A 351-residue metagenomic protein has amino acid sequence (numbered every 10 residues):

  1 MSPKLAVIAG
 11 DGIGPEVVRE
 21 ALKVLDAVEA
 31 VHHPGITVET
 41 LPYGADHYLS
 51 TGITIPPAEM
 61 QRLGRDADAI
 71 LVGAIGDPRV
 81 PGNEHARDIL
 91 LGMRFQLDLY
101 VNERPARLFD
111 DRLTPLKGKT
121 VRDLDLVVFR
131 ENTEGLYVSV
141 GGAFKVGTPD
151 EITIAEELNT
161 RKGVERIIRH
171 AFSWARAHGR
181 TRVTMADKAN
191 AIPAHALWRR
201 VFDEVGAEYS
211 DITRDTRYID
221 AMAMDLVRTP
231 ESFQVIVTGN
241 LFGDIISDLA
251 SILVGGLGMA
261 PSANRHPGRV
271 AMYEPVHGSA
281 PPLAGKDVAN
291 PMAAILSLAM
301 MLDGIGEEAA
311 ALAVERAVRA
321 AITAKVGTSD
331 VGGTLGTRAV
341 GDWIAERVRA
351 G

Functional and structural regions predicted by a protein language model:
A6-K23, A27-V31, T148-D220, T229-S232: Glycine-rich phosphate/diphosphate-binding loop of Rossmann-like nucleotide-binding domains
D11-G14, D68, F129, A171 (+5 more regions): Buried hydrophobic positions in well-ordered alpha/beta secondary-structure cores of metabolic enzymes
A21, L25, A294-L302, I344: Buried hydrophobic packing segments
V31-A58, L226: N-terminal beta-loop-helix "entrance" segment that forms/cooperates in small-molecule cofactor or anionic ligand
H47-L49, D225-V326: Glycine-rich phosphate/nucleotide-binding loop
Y48-I154, L241: N-terminal glycine-rich phosphate/adenylate-binding segment common to multiple enzyme folds
D66, S139-M185, A189-A191, Y209 (+3 more regions): Glycine-rich phosphate/pyrophosphate-binding loop and the adjoining helix
D111, R217-M224: Short acidic loop-to-helix transition motifs that present clustered carboxylates
